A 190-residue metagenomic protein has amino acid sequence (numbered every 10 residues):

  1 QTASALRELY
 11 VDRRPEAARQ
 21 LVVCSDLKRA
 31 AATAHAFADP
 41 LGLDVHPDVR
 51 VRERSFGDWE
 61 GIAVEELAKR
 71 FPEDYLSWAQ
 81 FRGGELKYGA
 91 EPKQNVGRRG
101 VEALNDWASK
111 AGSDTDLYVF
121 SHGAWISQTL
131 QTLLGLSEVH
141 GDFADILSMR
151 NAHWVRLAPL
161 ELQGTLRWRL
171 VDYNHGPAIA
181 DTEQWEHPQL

Functional and structural regions predicted by a protein language model:
Q1-L43: Active-site-proximal alpha-helix that buttresses catalytic centers in soluble enzyme cores
R7-A17, A108-G112, E161-G164: Alpha-helix termini
Q20, T115-A124: Generic beta-sheet signal
C24-S25, R98, F120-S121: Short beta-strand scaffold positions
R29-A31, E53-R54, L117, W125-S127: Short, active-site-adjacent cap segments at secondary-structure transitions
A36, Q128-T132: Active-site signature of alpha/beta-hydrolase-fold catalytic machinery across serine- and Asp/Cys-nucleophile hydrolases
D39-E102, V171-N174, W185-L190: Phosphate-handling substructures
L43, R54-E66, S113-T115, Q131-L190: Acidic, low-complexity terminal tails and accessory targeting/binding regions of phosphate-metabolizing enzymes
